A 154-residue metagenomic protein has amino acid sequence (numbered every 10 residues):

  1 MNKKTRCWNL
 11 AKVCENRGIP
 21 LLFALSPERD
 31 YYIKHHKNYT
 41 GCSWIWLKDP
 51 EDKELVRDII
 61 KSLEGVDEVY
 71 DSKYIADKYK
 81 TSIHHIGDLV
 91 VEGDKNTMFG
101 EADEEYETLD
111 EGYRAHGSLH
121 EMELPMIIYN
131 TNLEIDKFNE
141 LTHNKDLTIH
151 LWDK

Functional and structural regions predicted by a protein language model:
M1-K154: Feature captures the catalytic ectodomains and active-site-proximal regions of enzymes that hydrolyze or transfer
